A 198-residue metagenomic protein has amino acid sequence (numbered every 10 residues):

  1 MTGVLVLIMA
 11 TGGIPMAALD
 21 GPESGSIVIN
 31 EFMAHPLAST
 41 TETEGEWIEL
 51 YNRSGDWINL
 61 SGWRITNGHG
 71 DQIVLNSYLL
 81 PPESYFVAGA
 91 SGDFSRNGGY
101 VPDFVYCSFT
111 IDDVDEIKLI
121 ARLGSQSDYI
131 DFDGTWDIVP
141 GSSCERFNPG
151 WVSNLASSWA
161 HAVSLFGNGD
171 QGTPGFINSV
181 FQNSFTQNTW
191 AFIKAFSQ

Functional and structural regions predicted by a protein language model:
M1-L19, T189, I193-Q198: Secretory targeting signatures
G13-A156, A162, N168-G169, T173-N178: Activation on beta-sandwich/Ig-like modules and their edge loops
P82-Y85, N188, F192: Extracytoplasmic/secreted proteins, especially bacterial periplasmic and envelope-associated proteins
S179-N188, Q198: Intrinsically disordered, low-complexity regulatory segments in eukaryotic proteins
